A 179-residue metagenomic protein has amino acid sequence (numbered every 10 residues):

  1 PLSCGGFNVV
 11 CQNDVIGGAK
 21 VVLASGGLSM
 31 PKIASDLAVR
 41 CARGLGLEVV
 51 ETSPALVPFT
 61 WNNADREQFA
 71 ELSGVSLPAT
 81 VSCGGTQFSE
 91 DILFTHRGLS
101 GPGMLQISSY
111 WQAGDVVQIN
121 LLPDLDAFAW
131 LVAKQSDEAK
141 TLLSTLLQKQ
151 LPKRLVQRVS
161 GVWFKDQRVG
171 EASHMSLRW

Functional and structural regions predicted by a protein language model:
P1-G6: A conserved short coil-to-beta-strand element within the FAD-binding core of flavoproteins
N8-V10, G98: Short, solvent-exposed secondary-structure boundary motifs
V10-K20, Q87-E90: Core beta-strand elements of the Rossmann-like FAD/NAD(P) dinucleotide-binding domain in flavoenzyme oxidoreductases
K20-R66: Glycine-rich loop(s) and the adjacent beta-strand/alpha-helix scaffold that form part
L47-E51, V57-R178: An anion/pyrophosphate-binding glycine-rich loop and adjacent beta-alpha core in soluble alpha-beta enzymes
